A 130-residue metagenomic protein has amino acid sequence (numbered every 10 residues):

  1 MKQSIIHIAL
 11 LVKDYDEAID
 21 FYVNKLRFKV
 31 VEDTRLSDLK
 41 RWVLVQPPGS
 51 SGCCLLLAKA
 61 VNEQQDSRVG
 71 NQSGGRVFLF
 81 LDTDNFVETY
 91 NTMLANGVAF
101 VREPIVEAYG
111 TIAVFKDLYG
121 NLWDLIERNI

Functional and structural regions predicted by a protein language model:
M1-I6, K29-D82, Y90-K116, I126-I130: Vicinal oxygen chelate
L11, D82-T83: Active-site-adjacent beta-strand anchor residues
V12-Y15, D38: Conserved beta-strand-loop-alpha-helix junction that forms the acyl-donor binding cleft
Y15, D84-V87: Helix N-cap motif at beta-to-alpha junctions
A18-V23, M93, G120: Conserved active-site tyrosine of GNAT-family acetyltransferases
